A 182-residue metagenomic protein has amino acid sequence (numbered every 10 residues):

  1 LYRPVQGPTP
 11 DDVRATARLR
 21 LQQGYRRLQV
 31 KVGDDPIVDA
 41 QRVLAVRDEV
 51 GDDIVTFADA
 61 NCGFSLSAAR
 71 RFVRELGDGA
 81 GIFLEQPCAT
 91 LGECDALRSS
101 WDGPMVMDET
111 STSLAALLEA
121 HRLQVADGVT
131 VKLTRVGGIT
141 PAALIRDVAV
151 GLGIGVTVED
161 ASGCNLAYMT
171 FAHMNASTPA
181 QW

Functional and structural regions predicted by a protein language model:
L1-R3, L28: Divalent metal-dependent hydrolysis catalytic cores, especially in the metallo-beta-lactamase
R3-Q22, P36, A40, R47: Active-site beta->alpha loop and helix N-cap motifs at the rims of alpha/beta catalytic domains
L19-K31: Catalytic domains of carbohydrate-active enzymes, especially glycoside hydrolases
V30-M169: Catalytic core of soluble alpha/beta enzymes
S162-W182: Flexible C-terminal active-site loop/helix
